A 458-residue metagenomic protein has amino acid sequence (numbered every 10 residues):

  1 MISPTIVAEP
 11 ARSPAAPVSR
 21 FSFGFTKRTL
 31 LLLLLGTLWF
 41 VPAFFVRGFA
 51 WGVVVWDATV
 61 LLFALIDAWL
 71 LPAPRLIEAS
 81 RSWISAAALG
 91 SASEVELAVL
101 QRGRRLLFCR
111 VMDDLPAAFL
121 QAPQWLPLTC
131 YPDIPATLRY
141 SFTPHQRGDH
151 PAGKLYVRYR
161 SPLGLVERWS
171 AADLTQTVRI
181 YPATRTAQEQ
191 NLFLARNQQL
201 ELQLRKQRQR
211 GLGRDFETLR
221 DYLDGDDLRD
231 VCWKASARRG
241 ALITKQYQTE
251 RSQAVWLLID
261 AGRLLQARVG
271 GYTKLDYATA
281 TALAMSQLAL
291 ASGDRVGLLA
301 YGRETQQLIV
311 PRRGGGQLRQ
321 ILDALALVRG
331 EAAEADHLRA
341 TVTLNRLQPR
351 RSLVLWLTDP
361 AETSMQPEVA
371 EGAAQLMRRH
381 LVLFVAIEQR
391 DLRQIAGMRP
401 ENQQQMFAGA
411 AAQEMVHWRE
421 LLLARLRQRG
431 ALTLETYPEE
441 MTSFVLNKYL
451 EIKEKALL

Functional and structural regions predicted by a protein language model:
I2-S80: Extracellular/lumenal glycan-associated context and N-glycosylation machinery
G24-T29, V53, M365, Y449-L458: C-terminal signal-anchor/stop-transfer transmembrane helix together with its immediate cytosolic, Lys/Arg-enriched
A58-G316, R351-T358, S364-P367, E371-Q375 (+1 more regions): An amphipathic, basic-hydrophobic helix/alpha-beta surface used to engage anionic, phosphate-rich ligands or surfaces
E304-T305, I387-L392: Short beta-alpha junction loops
L308-D336: Short, charged loop segments at secondary-structure junctions
L318-I321, D391-L422: Acidic, Ser/Thr-rich peripheral helices and adjacent loops at domain boundaries
A335-E388, E435, K455: Exposed acidic/Ser/Thr-rich ligand/metal-binding surfaces
E414-K455: C-terminal helix of von Willebrand factor
